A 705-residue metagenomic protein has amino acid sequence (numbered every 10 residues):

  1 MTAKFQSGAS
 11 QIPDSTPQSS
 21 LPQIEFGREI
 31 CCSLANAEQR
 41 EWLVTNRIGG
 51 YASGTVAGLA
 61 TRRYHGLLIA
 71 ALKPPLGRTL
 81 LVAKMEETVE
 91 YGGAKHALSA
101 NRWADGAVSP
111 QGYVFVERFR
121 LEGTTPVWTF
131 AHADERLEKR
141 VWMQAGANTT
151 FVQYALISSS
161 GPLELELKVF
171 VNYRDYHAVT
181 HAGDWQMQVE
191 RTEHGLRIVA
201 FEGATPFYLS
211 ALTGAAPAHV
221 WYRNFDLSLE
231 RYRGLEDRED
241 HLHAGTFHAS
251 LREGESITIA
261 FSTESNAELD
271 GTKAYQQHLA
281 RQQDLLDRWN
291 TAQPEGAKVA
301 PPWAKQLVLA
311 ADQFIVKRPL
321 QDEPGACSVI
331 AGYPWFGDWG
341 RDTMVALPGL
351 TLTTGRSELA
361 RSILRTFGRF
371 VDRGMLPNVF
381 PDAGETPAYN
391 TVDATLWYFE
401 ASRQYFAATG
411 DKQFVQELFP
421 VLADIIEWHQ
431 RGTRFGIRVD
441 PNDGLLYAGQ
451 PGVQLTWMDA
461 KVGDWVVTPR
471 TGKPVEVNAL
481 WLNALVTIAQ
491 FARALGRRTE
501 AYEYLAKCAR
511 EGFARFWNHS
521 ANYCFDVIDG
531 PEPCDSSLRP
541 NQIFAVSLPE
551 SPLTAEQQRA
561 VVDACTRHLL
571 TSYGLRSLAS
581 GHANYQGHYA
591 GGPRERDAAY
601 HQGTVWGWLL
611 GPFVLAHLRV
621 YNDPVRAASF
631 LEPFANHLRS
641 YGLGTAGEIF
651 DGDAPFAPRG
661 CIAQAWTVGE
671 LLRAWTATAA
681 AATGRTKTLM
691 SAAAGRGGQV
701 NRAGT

Functional and structural regions predicted by a protein language model:
M1-T705: Acidic, mature catalytic/reactive cores of soluble proteins
